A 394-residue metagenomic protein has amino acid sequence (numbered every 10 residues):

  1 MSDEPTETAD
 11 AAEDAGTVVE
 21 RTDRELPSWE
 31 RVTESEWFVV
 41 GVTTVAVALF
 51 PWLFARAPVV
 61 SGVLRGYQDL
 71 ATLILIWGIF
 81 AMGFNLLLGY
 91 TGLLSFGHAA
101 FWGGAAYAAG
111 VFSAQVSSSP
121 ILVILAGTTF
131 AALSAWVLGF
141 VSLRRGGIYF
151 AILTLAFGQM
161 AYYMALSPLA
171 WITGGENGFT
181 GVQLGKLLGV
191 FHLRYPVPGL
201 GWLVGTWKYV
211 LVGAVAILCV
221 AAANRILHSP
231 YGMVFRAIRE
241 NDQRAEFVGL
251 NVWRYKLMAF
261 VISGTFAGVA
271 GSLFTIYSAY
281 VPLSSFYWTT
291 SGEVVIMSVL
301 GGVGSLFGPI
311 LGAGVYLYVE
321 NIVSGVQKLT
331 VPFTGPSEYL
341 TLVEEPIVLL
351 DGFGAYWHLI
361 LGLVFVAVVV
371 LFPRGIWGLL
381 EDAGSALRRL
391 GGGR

Functional and structural regions predicted by a protein language model:
D3-R394: Transmembrane alpha-helices and adjacent helix-loop boundaries
